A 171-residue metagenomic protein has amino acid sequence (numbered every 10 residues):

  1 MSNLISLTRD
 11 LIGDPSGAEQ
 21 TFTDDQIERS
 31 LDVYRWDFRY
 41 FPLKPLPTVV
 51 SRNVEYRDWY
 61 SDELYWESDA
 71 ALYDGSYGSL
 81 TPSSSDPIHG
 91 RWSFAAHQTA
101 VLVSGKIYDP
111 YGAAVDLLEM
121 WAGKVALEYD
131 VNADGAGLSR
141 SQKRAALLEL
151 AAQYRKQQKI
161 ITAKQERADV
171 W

Functional and structural regions predicted by a protein language model:
M1-P110, D116, M120, K156-W171: Conserved short "hinge" loops at termini or chain/domain junctions
Y108-A145: Amphipathic protein-protein interaction modules
S141-T162: Long, highly charged low-complexity segments enriched in Glu/Asp and Lys/Arg with interspersed Ser/Thr
